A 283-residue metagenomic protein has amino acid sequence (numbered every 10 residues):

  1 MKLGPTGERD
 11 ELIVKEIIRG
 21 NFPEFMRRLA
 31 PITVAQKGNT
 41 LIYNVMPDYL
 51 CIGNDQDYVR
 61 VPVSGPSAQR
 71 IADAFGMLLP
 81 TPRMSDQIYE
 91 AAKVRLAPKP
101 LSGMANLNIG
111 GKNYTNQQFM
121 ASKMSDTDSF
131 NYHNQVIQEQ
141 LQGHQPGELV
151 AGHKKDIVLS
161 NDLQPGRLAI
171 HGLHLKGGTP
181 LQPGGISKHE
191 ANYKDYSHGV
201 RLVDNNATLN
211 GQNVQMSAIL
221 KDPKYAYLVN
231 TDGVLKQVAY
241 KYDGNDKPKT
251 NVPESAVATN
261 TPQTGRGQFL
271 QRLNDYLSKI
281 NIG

Functional and structural regions predicted by a protein language model:
M1-Q56, R60, H171-G177, A191-A207 (+3 more regions): Short acidic-hydrophobic catalytic motif
I32, K37, A256, Q268 (+1 more regions): Cell-wall glycan-active module
L50-C51, S85-Q87, Q164, A207-L209: Solvent-exposed loop/turn segments at secondary-structure junctions within structured extracellular/periplasmic domains
G65-G143, L202: Conserved hydrophobic ligand-interaction patch in extracellular adhesion modules
G110-P253: C-terminal, surface-exposed recognition/capping segments
E254-Q263: Acidic, proline-/serine-/threonine-rich low-complexity intrinsically disordered repeat tracts
P262-G283: Long, low-complexity, intrinsically disordered segments
